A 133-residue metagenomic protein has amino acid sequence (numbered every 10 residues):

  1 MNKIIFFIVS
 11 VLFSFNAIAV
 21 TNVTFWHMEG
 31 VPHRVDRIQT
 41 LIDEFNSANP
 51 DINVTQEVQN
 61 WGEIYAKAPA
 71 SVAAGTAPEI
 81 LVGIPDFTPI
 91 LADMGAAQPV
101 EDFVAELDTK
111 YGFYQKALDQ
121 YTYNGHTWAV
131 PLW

Functional and structural regions predicted by a protein language model:
N2-S10: Sec-dependent signal peptide recognition, specifically the positively charged N-region followed immediately by
S14-N16: N-terminal signal peptide c-region/cleavage motif recognized by signal peptidases
V20-G30, I52-E57, E79-I80, W128: Short, well-ordered beta-strand elements
P32-D36, Q59-G62, V82: Soluble non-cytosolic domains of exported or imported proteins
P32-N53: Short, polar/charged alpha-helical segment
V58-K67, D86: Short helix-initiation/N-cap motifs at beta->coil->alpha
Y65-T76, M94: Short helices/loops that flank or line small-molecule/ion binding pockets
P85-W133: Hinge/lid segment of periplasmic solute-binding proteins
